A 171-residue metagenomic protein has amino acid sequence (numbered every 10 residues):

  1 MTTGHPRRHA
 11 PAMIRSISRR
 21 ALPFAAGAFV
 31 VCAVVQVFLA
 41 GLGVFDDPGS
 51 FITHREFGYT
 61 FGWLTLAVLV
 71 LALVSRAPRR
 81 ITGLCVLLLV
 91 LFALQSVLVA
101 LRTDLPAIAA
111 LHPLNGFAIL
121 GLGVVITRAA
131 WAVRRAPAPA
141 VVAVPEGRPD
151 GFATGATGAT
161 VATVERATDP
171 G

Functional and structural regions predicted by a protein language model:
T2-G171: Polytopic transmembrane helical bundles with strong interfacial aromatic enrichment
